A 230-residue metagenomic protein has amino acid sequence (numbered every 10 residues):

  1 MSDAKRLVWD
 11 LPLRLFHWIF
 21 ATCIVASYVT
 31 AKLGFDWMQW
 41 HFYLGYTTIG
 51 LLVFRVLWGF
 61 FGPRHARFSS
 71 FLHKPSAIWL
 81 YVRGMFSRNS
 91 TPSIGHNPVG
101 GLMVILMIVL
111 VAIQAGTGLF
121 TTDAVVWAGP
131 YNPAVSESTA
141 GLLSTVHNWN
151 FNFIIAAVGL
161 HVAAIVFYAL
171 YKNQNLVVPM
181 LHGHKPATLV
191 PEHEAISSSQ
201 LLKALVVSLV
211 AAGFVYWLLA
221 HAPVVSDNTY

Functional and structural regions predicted by a protein language model:
M1-Y230: Membrane-embedded alpha-helical bundles that constitute the cytochrome b-like, heme-associated redox core of multi-pass
